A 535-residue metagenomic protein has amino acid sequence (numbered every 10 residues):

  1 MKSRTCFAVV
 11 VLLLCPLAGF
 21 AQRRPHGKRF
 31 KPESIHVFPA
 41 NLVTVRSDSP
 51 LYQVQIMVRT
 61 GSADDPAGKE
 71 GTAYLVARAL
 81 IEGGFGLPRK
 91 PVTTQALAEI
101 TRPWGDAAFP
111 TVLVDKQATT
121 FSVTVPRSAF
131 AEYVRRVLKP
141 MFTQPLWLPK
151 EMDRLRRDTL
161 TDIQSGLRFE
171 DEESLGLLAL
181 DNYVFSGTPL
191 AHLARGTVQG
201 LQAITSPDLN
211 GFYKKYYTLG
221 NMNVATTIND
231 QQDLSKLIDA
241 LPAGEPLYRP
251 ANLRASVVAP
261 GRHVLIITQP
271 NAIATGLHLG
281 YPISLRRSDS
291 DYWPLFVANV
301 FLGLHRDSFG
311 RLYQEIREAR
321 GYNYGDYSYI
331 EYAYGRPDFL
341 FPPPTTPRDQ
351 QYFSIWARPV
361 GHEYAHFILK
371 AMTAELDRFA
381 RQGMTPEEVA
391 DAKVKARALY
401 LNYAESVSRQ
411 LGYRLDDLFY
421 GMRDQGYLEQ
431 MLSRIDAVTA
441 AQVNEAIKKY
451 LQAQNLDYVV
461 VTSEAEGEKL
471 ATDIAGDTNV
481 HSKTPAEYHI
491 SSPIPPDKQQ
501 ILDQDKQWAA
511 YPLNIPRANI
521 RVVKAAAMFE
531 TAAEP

Functional and structural regions predicted by a protein language model:
V11-F20: Hydrophobic h-region of N-terminal signal peptides that target proteins for export in Gram-negative bacteria
R23-G27, S186, T218-L219, N223-L285 (+2 more regions): An aromatic/glycine/proline-enriched structural segment found at the starts of mature extracellular/organellar domains
P25-G27, Q55-T124, E132, A191-R195 (+1 more regions): M16/MPP (pitrilysin/insulinase) zinc-metallopeptidase core fold and M16-derived inactive scaffolds
G27-P32, V37-A40, D48-Q55, R59 (+17 more regions): Extracytoplasmic
P39, I56, Y74-V76, F121 (+13 more regions): Buried hydrophobic packing residues in well-ordered domains
T94-F212, V257-P260, K370, A374 (+1 more regions): Acidic/histidine-enriched segments that form metal/cofactor-coordinating and catalytic pocket/exosite environments
E151, T161, S165-R168, L177 (+3 more regions): Non-catalytic, conformational "gating/processing" segments within enzyme and secreted inhibitor domains
G166-T218, I238, R320, Y327 (+3 more regions): Scaffold signal of the M16-like zinc-metallopeptidase fold and its non-catalytic homologs
